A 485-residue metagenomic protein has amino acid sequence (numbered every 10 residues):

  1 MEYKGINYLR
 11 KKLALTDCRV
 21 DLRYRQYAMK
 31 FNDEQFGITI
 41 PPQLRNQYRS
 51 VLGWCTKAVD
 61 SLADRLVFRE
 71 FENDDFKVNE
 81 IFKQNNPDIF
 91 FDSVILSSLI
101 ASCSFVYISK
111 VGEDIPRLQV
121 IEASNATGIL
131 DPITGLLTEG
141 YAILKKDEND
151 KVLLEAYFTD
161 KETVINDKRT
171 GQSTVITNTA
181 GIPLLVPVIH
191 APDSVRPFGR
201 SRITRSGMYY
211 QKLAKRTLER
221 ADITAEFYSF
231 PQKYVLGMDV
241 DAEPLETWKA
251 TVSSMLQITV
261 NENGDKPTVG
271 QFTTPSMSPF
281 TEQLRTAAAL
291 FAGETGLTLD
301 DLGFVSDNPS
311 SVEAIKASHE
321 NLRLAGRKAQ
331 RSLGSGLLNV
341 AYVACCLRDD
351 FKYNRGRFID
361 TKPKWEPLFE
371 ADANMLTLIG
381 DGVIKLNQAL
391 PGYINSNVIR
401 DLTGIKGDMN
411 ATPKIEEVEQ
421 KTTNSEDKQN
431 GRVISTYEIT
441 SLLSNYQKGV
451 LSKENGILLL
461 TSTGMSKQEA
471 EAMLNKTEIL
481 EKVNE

Functional and structural regions predicted by a protein language model:
M1-L118: Extended, helix-rich architectural segments
Y24-R45, T259-E294, S310-S335, K362-R400 (+1 more regions): Extended, non-catalytic structural segments that build the interaction scaffolds of large macromolecular assemblies
F105-I203: Extended, regular secondary-structure scaffolds
V175-A317, I359-D360, W365-M375, V418 (+1 more regions): Extended, charged amphipathic alpha-helical segments
F230-K233, H319-A344, E417-T440, K448 (+2 more regions): Long, compositionally biased
N339-K364, N410-I415: A glycine-biased, small/acidic residue-tolerant capping/turn segment at secondary-structure junctions
I394-T423, Q468-N484: Long, highly charged low-complexity segments enriched in Glu/Asp and Lys/Arg with interspersed Ser/Thr
